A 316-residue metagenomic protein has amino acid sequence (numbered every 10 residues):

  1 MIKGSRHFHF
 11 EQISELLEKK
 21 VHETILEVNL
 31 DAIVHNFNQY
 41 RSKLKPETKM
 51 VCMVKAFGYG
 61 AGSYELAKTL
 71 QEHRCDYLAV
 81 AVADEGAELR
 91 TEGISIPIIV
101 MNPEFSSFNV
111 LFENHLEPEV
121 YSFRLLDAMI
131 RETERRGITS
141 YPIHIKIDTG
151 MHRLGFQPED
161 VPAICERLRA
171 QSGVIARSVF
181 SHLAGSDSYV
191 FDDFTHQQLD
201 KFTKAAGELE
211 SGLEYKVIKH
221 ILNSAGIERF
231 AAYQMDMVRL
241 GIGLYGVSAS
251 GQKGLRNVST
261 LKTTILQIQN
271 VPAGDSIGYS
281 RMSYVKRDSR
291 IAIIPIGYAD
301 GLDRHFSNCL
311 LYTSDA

Functional and structural regions predicted by a protein language model:
M1-H35, A83: ATP-dependent carboxylate-amine ligase
S5-H9, D148-M151, S224, G243: Short glycine-rich anion-binding loops that position phosphate/pyrophosphate groups of nucleotides and phosphorylated
F10-E11, E88, F108, Y189 (+3 more regions): Glycine/Thr-rich phosphate-binding loops of Rossmann-like dinucleotide-binding domains
I25-E27, A32-V34, T48-I218, Q234: Active-site-proximal beta-alpha core segment in soluble small-molecule metabolic enzymes
F37-T48: Glycine-rich phosphate/diphosphate-binding loops that line cofactor/substrate pockets in enzymes
Q198-R287: Anionic-ligand-binding alpha/beta catalytic cores of soluble enzymes and soluble regulatory domains that recognize
I294-G301, S307-N308: A structural micro-motif recognizing beta-strand termini and the immediately following turn/loop segments
Y312-D315: Conserved small/polar residues in nucleotide/adenosyl-binding loops
